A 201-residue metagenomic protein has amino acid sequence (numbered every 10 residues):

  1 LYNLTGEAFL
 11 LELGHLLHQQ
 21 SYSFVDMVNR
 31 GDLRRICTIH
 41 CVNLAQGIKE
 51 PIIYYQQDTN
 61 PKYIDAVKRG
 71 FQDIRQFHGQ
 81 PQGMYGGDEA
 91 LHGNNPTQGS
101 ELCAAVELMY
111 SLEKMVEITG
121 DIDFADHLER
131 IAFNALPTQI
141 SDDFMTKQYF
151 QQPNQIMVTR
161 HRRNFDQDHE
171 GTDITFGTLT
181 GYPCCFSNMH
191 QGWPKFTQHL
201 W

Functional and structural regions predicted by a protein language model:
L1-W201: Glycan-recognition and catalytic cores of secretory/periplasmic carbohydrate-active enzymes
